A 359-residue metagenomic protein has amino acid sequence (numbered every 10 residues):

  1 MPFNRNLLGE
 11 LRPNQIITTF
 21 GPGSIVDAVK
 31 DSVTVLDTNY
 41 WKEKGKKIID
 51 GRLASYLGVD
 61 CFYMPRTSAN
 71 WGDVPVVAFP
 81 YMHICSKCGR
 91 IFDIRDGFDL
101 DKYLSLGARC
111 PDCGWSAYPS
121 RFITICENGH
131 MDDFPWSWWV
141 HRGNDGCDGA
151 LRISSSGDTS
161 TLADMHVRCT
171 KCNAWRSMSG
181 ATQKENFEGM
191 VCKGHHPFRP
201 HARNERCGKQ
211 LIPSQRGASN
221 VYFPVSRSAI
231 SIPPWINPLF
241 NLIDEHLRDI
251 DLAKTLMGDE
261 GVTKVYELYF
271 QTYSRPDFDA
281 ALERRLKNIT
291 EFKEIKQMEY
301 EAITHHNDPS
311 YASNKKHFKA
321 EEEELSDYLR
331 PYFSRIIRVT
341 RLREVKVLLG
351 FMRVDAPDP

Functional and structural regions predicted by a protein language model:
M1-E43, R142-P359: Charged, low-complexity interaction segments
M1-R90, G97: N-terminal-proximal low-complexity accessory segments that begin disordered and transition into the first
S68-V76, C88-K102, P111-G114, G149-S160 (+1 more regions): Short, intrinsically disordered, charge-biased short linear motifs at domain edges
F79-M82, L104-G107, R121-I123, D164-H166: Residues immediately within or flanking Cys/His clusters that coordinate Zn2+ in small zinc-binding modules
M82-H83, I123-E127, M131-W136, H141-R142 (+1 more regions): Subunit-assembly interface segments of extracellular/virion macromolecular structures
C85-C88, C110, C126, C169-C172: Short cysteine-rich clusters marking metal-coordination/redox-active sites
I91-I94, S116-Y118, H130-D133, N173-M178 (+2 more regions): Cys/His-rich microdomains that often coordinate metals
R95-D99, Y118-I123, F134-S137, S179-Q183: Short Cys/His-rich "knuckle" micro-motifs
